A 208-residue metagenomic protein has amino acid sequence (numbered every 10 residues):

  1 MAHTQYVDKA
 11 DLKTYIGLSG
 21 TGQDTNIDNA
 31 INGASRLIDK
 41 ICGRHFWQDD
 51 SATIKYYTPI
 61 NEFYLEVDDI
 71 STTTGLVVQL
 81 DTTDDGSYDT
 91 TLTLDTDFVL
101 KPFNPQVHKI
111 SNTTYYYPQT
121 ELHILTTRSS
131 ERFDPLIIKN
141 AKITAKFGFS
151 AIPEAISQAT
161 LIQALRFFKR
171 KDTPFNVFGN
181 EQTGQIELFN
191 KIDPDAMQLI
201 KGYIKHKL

Functional and structural regions predicted by a protein language model:
M1-L208: Divalent metal-cofactor coordination and adjacent catalytic microenvironments
